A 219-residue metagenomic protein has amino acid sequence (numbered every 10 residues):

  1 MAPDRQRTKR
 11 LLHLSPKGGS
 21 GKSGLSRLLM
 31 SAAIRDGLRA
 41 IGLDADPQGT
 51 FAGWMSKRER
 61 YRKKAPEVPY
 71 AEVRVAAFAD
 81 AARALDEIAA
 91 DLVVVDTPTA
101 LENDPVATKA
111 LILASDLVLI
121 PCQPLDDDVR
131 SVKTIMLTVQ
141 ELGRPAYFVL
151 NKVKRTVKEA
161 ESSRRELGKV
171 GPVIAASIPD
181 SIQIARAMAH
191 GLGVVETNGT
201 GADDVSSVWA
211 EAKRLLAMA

Functional and structural regions predicted by a protein language model:
A2-S20, R27-P105, K109-A110, M188-A189: P-loop/Walker-type NTP enzyme "switch/lid" segment
G42, V95, I120, F148-L150: Structural beta-sheet core signal
A90, S115-D116, G171: Short, well-ordered alpha-helix to beta-strand connector turns
D104-L125: Inter-motif core of Ras-like GTPase G domains
V129-N151: Conserved C-terminal guanine-recognition region of P-loop GTPase G domains, centered on the G4
K154-T156, R164-V195: Beta-strand-loop-alpha "switch" segments that mediate conformational coupling across diverse proteins
G193-A219: NTP-binding/hydrolysis catalytic cores, primarily Walker-type P-loop NTPases
